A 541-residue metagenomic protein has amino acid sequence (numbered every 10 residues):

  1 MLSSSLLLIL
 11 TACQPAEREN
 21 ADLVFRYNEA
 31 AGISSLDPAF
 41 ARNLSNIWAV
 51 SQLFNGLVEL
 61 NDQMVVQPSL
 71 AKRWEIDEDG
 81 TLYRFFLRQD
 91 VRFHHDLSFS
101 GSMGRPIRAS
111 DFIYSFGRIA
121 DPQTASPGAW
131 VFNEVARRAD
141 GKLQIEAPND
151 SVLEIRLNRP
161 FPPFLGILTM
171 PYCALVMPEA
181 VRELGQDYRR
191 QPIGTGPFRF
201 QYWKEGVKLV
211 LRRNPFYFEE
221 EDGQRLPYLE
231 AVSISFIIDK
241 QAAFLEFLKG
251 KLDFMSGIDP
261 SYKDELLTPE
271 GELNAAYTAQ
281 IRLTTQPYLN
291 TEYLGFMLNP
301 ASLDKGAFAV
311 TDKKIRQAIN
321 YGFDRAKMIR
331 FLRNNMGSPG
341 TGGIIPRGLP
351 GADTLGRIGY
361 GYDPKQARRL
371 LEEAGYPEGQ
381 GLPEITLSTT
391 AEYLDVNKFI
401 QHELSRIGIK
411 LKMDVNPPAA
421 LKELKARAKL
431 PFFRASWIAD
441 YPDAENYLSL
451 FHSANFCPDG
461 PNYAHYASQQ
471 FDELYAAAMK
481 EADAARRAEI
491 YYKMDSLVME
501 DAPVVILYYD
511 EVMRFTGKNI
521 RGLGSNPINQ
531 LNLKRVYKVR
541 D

Functional and structural regions predicted by a protein language model:
N28-D79, G117, T124, I193: N-terminal lobe/hinge region of extracytoplasmic solute-binding protein
A31-V50, L70-A71, L97-G101, P162-C173 (+3 more regions): A structural "hinge/loop" feature
R73-A125, E154, A243-E246, A309-D312: Aromatic- and charge-enriched surface segment that lines or borders ligand/interaction sites
D111, R118-M177, K204: Surface-exposed binding/hinge segments that line and control ligand-binding clefts or catalytic entry sites
D150-S151, R159-P227, A231-S233, Q241-A242 (+1 more regions): Gly/Pro-rich hinge or "lid" segments in bacterial periplasmic/extracellular proteins
P162, K204-K208, I281-E292, A318-D353 (+2 more regions): Detector for C-terminal structural segments
F198, K313, P339-A374, Y393-D395: Structural transition elements
Q201-R212, S235-S302: Extracellular/periplasmic solute-recognition and catalytic clefts
